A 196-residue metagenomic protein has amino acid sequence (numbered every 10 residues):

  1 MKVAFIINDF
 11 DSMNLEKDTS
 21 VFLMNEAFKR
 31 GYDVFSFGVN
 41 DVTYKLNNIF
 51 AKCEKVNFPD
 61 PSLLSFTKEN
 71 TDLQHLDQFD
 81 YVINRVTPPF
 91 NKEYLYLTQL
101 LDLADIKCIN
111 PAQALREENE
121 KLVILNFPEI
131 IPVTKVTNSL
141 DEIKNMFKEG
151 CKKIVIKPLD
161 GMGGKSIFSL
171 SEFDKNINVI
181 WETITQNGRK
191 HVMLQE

Functional and structural regions predicted by a protein language model:
M1-A4: Extreme N-terminal starter segment of soluble prokaryotic enzymes
I6, I83-V86, P158: Short, well-ordered coil/turn residues at beta-beta hairpins and beta-strand->alpha-helix junctions within
I7-D11: Extended, domain-scale alpha-helical bundle/helix-rich regions
S12, E16-V136: Conserved N-proximal alpha/beta basic substrate-recognition cap immediately N-terminal to, or forming the N-lobe
T43, I143-K144: Generic structural signal for individual residues within well-ordered alpha-helical segments across diverse proteins
D60, P158-D160: Short acidic, glycine-rich loop/turn motifs
L140-D141, F147-K153, D160-E196: Phosphate-binding site of ATP-dependent enzymes
